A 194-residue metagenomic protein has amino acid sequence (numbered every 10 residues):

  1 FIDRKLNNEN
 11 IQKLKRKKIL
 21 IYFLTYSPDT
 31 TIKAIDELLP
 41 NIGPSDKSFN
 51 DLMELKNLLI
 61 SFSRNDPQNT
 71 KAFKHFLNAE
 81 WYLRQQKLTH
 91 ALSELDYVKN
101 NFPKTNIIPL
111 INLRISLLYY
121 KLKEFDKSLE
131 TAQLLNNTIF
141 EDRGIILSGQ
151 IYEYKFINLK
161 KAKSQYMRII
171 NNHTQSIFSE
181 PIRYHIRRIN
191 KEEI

Functional and structural regions predicted by a protein language model:
F1-I194: Acidic, polar-rich low-complexity tracts and alpha-helical solenoid repeat scaffolds
